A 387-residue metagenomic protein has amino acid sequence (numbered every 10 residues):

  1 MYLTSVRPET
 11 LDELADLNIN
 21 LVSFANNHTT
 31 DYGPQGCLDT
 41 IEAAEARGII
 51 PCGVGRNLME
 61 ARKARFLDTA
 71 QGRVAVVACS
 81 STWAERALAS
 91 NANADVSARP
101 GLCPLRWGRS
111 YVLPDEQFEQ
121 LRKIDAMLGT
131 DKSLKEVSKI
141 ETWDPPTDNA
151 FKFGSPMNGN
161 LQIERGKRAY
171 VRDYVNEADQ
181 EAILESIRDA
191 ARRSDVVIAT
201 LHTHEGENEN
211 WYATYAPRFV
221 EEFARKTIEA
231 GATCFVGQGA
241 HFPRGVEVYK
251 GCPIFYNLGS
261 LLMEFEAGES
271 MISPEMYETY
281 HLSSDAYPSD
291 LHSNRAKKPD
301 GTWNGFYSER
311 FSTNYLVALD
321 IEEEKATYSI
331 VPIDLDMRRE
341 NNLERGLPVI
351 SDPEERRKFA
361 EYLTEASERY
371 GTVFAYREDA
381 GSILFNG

Functional and structural regions predicted by a protein language model:
M1-G387: Acidic, metal/ion-coordinating pockets
